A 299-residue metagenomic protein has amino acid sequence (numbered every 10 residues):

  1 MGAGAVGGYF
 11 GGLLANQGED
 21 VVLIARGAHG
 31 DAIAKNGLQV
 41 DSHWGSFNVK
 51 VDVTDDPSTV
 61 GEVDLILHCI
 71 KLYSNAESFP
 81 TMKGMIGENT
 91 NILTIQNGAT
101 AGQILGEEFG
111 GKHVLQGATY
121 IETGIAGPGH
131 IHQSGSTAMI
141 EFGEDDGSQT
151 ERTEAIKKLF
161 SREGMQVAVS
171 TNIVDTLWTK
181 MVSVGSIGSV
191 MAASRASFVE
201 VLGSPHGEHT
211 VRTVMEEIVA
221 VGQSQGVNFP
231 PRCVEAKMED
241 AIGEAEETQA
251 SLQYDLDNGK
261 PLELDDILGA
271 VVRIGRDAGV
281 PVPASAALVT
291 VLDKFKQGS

Functional and structural regions predicted by a protein language model:
M1-S42: NAD(P)+-binding Rossmann beta1-loop-alpha1 motif at the extreme N-terminus of oxidoreductases
D20-V21, I92, V114, V167: Hydrophobic anchor at the start of a short beta-strand that flanks the dinucleotide cofactor-binding loop
L23-R26, F142, V272: Short internal beta-strands
A32, G84-M85, E108-L115, A126-P231: Internal alpha-helical scaffold of NAD(P)-dependent oxidoreductase catalytic cores
L38-D55, V184: N-terminal glycine-rich dinucleotide-binding loop that anchors FAD/FMN and/or NAD(P) in oxidoreductases
F47-H130: Rossmann-like NAD(P)(H) cofactor-binding subdomain of soluble oxidoreductases
E200, R212-S299: NAD(P)-dependent Rossmann-like dehydrogenase/reductase catalytic/cofactor-binding core
